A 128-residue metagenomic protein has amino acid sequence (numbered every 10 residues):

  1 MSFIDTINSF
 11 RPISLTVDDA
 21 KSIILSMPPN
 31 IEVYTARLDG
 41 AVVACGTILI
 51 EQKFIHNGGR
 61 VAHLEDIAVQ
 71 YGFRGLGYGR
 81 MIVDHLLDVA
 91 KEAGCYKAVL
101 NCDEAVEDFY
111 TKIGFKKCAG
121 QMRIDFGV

Functional and structural regions predicted by a protein language model:
M1-S22, R37: Short amphipathic alpha-helix that is part of the acyltransferase structural core
L25-T35, H63: A short helix-loop-beta-strand connector motif used in the catalytic cores of GNAT acetyltransferases and, in some
T35, A41-I50, A68: Conserved beta-strand in the GNAT
Q52-L64, R74: A conserved beta-turn-beta hairpin within the catalytic core of GNAT-like acetyltransferases that forms part
F73, G77-H85: Conserved acetyl-CoA pyrophosphate-binding loop and the N-cap/start of the following alpha-helix in GNAT-like
V83, A90-D103: Conserved GNAT acetyl-CoA-binding A-motif
V99-D108, R123-V128: Conserved beta-strand-loop-alpha-helix junction that forms the acyl-donor binding cleft
T111-Q121: Conserved acetyl-CoA-binding loop of GNAT-fold acetyltransferases
